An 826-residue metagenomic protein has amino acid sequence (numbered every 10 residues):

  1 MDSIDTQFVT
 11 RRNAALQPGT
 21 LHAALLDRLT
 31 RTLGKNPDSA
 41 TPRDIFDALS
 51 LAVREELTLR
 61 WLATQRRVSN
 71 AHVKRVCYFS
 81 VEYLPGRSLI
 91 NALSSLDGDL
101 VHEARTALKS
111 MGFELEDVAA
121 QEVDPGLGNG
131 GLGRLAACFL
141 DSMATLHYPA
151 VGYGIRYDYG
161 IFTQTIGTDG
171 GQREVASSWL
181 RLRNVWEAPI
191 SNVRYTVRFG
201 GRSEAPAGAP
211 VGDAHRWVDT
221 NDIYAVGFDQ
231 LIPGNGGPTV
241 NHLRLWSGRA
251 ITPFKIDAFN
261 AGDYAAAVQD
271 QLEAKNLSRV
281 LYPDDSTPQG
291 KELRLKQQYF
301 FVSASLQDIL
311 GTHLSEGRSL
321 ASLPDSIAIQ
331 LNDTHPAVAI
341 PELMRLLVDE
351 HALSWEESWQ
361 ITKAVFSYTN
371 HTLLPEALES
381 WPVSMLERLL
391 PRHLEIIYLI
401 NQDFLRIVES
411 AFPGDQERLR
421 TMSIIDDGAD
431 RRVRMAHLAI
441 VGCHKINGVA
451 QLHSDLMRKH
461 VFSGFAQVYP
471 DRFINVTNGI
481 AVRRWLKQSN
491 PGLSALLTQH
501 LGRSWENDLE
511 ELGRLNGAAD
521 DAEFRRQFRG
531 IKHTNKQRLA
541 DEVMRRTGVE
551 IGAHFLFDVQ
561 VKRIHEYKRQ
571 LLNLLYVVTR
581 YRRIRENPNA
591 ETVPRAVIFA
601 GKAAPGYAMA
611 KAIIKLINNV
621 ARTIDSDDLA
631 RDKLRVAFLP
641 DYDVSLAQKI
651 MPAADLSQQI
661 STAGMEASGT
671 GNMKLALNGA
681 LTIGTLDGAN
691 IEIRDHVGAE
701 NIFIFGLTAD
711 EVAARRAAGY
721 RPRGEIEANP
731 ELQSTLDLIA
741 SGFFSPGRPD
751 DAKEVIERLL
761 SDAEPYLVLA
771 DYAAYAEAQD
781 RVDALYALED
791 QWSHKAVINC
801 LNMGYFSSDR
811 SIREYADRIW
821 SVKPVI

Functional and structural regions predicted by a protein language model:
M1-I826: A conserved ligand/cofactor-binding region detector
